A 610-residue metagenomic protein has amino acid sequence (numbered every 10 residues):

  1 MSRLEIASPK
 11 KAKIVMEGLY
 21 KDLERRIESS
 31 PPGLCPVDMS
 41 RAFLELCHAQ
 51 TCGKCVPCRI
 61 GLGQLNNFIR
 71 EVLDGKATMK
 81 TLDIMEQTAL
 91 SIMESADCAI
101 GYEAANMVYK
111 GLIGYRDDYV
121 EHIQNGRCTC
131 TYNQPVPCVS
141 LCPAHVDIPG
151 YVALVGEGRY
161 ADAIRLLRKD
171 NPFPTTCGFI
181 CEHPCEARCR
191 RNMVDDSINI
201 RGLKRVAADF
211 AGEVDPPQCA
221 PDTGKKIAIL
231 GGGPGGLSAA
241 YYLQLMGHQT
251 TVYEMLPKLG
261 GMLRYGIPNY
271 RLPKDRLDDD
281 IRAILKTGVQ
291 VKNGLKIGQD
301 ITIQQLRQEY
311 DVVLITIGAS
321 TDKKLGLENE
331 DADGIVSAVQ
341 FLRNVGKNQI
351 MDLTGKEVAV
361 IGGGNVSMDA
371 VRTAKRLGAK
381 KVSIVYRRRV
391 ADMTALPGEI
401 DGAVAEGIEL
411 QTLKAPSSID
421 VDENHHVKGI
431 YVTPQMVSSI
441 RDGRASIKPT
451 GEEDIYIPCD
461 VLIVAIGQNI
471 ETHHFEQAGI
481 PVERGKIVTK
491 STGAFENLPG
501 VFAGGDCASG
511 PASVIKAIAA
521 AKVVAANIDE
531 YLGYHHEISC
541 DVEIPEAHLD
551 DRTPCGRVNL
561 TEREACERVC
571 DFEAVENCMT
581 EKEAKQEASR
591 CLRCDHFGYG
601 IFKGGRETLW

Functional and structural regions predicted by a protein language model:
M1-C130: Redox cofactor-anchoring modules in respiratory/redox and cofactor-processing assemblies
E45-N67, L90-M107, T131-G150, P172-M193 (+1 more regions): Local cysteine-cluster metal-coordination motifs and their immediate loop/turn environment, predominantly Fe-S cluster
V206-A220, R282-Q299, D322-L377, V482-N497: Glycine-rich dinucleotide-binding loop and its adjacent helix/turn
P221, K226-A228, D278-L327, S418-Y431 (+3 more regions): Feature captures the FAD/FMN-dependent oxidoreductase FAD-binding
K225-T251, S367-K375: N-terminal Rossmann-like FAD-binding beta1-loop-alpha1 element of flavoenzymes
V252, L256-T287, V291, R343-V345 (+2 more regions): Rossmann-like dinucleotide-binding cores of NAD(P)H-dependent redox enzymes
D333-G355, E423, I440-P511, D550-T553: FAD-site-proximal beta/loop scaffold in flavoenzymes
C507-I538: A conserved FAD-binding loop/helix module that cradles the flavin
